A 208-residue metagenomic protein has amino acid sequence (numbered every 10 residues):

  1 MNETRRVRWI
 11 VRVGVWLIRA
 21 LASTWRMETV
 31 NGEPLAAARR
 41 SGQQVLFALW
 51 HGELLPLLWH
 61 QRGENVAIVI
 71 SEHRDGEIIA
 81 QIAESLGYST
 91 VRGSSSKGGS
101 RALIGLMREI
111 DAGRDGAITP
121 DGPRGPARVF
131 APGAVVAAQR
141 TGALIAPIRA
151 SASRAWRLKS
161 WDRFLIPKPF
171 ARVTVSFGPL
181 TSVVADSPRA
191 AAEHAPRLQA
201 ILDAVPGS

Functional and structural regions predicted by a protein language model:
M1-T24, R39, R62-A67, S85 (+2 more regions): Non-catalytic C-terminal accessory region of glycerolipid acyltransferases and related lyso-lipid remodeling enzymes
R19-Q44, W50-P56: A short, well-structured juxtamembrane/interface segment
V30-G32, S71, G93-S96, G178-L180: Conserved beta-strand termini and adjacent loop/short-helix elements that scaffold enzyme active sites in alpha/beta
G32, H51, G76, S100-M107: Short, well-ordered alpha-helical scaffold segments within catalytic/effector domains
E33-L35, E53, R74, R124 (+1 more regions): Residues that cap or initiate secondary-structure elements
L35-A36, L58, A80, A134-V135: Short amphipathic alpha-helical segments and helix-helix/interface helices
Q44-K97, R157: Catalytic core of membrane glycerolipid acyltransferases/transacylases, capturing the structured, soluble-facing
